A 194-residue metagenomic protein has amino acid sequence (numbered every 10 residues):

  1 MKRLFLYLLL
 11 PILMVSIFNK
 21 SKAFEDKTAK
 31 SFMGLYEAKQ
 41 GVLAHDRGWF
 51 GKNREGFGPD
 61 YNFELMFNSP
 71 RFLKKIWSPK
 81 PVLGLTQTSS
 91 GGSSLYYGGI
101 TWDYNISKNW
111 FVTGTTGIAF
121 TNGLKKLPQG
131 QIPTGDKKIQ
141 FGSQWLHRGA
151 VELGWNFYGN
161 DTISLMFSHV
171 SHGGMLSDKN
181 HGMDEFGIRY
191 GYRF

Functional and structural regions predicted by a protein language model:
M1-F32: Cleavable N-terminal export/targeting peptides
S21-L35, N68-P79, I106-V112, N160: Short loop/turn motifs that connect adjacent beta-strands in outer-membrane beta-barrel proteins
G34-Q40, P79-L83, V112-T116, I163-L165 (+1 more regions): Transmembrane beta-strands of outer-membrane beta-barrel proteins
A38-G48, S78-S89, F167-S171: Transmembrane beta-strand segments that form the barrel wall of outer-membrane beta-barrel proteins
V42-H45, T113-A150, G154, D161: Outer-membrane beta-barrel translocator/channel fold
W49-P59, L85-Y96, I106-K108, G174-H181: Solvent-exposed loop/turn segments connecting transmembrane beta-strands in outer-membrane beta-barrel proteins
P59-L65, P79, S94-G98, H147-V151 (+1 more regions): Hydrophobic, lipid-facing positions within transmembrane beta-strands of outer-membrane proteins
F157, G182-F194: Outer-membrane beta-barrel "beta-signal"
